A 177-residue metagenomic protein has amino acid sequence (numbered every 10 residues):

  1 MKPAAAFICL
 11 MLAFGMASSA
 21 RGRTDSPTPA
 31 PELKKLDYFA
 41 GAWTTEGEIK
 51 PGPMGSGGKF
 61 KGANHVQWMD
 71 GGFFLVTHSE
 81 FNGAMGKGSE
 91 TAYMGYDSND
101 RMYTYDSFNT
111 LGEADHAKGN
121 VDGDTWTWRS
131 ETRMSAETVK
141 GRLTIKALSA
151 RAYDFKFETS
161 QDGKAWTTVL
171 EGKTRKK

Functional and structural regions predicted by a protein language model:
M1-F7: Bacterial N-terminal signal peptides that target proteins for export
F7-G15: Bacterial N-terminal signal peptides
A17-S19: N-terminal signal peptide c-region/cleavage motif recognized by signal peptidases
R21-K177: Hydrophobic small-molecule pocket/channel-lining residues, especially in calycin-type beta-barrels
